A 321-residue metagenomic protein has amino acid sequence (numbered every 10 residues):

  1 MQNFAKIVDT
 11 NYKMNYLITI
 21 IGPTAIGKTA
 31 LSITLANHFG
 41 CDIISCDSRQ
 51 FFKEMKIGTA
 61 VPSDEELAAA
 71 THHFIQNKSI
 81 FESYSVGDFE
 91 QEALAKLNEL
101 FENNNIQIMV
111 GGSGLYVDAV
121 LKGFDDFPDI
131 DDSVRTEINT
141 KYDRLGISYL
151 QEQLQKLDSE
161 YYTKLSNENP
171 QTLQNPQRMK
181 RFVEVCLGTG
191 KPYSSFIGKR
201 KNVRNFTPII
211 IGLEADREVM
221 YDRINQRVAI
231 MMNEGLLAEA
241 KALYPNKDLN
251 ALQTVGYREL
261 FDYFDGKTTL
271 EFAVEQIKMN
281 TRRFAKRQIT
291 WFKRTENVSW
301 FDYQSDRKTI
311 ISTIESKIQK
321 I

Functional and structural regions predicted by a protein language model:
Q2-I321: Phosphate/pyrophosphate-binding catalytic cores of soluble transferases and nucleic-acid-acting enzymes
